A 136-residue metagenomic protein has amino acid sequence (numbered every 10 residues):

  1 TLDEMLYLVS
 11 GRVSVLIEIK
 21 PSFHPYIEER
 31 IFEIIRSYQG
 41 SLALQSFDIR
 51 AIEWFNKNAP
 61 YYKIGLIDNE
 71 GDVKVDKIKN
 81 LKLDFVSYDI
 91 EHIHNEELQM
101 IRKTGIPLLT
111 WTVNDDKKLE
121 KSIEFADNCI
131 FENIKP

Functional and structural regions predicted by a protein language model:
T1-L2, G65-P136: C-terminal active-site rim and adjoining tail of enzyme catalytic domains
T1-N69, Y88: Metal-dependent phosphodiesterase/phospholipase catalytic core, i.e., the His/Asp/Glu-rich active-site region
